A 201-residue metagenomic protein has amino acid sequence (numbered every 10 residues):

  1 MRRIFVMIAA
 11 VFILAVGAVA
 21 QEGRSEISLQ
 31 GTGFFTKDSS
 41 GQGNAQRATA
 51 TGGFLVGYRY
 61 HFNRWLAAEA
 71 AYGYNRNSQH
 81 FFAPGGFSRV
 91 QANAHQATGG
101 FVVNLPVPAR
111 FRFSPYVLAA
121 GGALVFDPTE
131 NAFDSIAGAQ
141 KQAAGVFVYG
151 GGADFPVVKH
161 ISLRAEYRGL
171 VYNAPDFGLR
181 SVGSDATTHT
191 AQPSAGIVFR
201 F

Functional and structural regions predicted by a protein language model:
M1-G23: Cleavable N-terminal export/targeting peptides
Q21-K37, P115-V117, G121, T190 (+1 more regions): Transmembrane beta-strand segments of Gram-negative outer membrane beta-barrel proteins
G23, A48-F54, Q91-A97, F113 (+2 more regions): Residues that define the transmembrane beta-barrel architecture of outer-membrane proteins
S25, W65-A68, K159-L163: Repeated loop/turn-to-beta-strand initiation elements of outer-membrane beta-barrel proteins
Q30-R64: N-terminal targeting signals for Sec/Tat export/insertion, comprising classic cleavable signal peptides
D38-A45, H80-G86, D127-I136, P175-V182: Outer-membrane beta-barrel translocator domains and adjoining extracellular loop/strand segments of Gram-negative
G57-D134, T190-F201: Gram-negative (and chloroplast) outer-membrane scaffold detector with strong preference for beta-barrel transmembrane
N77-F81, F155-F201: Predominantly the C-terminal beta-signal and adjacent terminal strand-loop region of outer-membrane beta-barrel
